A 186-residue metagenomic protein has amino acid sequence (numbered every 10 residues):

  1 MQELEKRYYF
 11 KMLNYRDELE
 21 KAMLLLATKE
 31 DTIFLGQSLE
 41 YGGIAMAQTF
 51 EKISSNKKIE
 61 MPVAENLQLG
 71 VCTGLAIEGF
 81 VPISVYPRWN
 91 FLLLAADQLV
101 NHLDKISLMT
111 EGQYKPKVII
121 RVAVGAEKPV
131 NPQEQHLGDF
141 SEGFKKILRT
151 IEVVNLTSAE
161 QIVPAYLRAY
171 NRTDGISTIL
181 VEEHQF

Functional and structural regions predicted by a protein language model:
M1-F186: Thiamine diphosphate
